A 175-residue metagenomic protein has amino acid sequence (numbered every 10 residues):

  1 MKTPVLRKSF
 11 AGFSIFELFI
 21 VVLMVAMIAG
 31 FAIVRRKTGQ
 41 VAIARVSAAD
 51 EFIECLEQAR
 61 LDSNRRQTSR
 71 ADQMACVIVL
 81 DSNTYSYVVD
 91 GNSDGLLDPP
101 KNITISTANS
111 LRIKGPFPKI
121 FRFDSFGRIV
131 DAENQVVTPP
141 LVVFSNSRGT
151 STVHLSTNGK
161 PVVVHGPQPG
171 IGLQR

Functional and structural regions predicted by a protein language model:
M1-K37: N-terminal single-pass transmembrane signal-anchor helix
S9, D124, S156: Short, acidic, Ser/Thr-enriched surface-loop or helix-capping motifs
G12, I120, L141: A residue-level signal for beta-strand positions that form part of recognition/binding surfaces within mature
S14, R122, H154: Conserved beta-strand segments that form the floor/walls of ligand-binding pockets within enzyme and binding domains
Q40-A71: Membrane-proximal N-terminal amphipathic helix
R70-F126, V163-V164, Q168-R175: Type IV pilin-like appendage domain
V130: Short, positively biased Gly/Pro-containing turn/loop motifs at secondary-structure boundaries
E133-R175: Short, surface-exposed interaction loops/tails
